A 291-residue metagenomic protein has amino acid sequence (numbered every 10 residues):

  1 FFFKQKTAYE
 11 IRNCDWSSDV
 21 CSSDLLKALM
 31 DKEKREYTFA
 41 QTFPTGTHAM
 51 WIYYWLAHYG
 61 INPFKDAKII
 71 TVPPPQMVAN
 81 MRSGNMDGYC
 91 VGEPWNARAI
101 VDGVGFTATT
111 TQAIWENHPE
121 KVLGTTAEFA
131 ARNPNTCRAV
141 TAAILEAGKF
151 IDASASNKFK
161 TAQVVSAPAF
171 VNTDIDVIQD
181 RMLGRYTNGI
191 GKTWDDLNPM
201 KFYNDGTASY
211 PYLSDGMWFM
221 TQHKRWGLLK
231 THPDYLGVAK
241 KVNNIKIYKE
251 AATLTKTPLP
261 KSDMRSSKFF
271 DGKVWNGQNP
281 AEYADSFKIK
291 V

Functional and structural regions predicted by a protein language model:
F1-W16, V20: Single conserved hydrophobic/aromatic residue that forms the stacking wall/gate of nucleotide- or nucleobase-binding
S17-S18, P119-T136, F150: A bilobed periplasmic-binding-protein/Venus flytrap-type ligand-binding module shared by bacterial periplasmic
S17-Y37, A131-P134: Flexible hinge/capping segments at coil-to-helix
A28-V101, W115, M217: Bilobed "Venus flytrap"/periplasmic-binding protein-like clamshell domains and structurally analogous long
G105-H118: Short beta-strand->loop
R132-N244: Secondary-structure end/capping motifs
M217-V291: Conserved C-terminal helix/tail region of periplasmic/extracytoplasmic solute-binding proteins
